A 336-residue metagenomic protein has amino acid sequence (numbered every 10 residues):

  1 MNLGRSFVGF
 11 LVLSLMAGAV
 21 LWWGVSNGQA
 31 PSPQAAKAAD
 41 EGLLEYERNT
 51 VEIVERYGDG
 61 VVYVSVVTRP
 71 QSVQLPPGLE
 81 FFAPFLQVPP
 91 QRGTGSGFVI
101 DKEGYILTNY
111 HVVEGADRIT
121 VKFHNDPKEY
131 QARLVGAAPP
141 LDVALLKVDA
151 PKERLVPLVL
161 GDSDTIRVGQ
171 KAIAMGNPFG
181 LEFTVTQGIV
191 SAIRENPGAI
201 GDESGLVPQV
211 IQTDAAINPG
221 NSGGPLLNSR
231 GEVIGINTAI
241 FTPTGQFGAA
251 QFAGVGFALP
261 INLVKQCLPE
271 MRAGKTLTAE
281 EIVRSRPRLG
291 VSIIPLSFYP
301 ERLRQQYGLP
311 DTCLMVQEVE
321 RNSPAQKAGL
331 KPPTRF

Functional and structural regions predicted by a protein language model:
G4-F10, S14, G18, W22-R304 (+2 more regions): Serine-dependent protease modules
I106-L107, A325-F336: Conserved PDZ fold ligand-binding element
Q306-Y307, A328: Residues at alpha-helix termini
P310-D311, P332: Residue-level detector of short coil/turn "hinge" positions at structural boundaries
V316-Q317: Solvent-exposed beta-strand motifs enriched in subsets of small alpha/beta binding domains, especially certain
